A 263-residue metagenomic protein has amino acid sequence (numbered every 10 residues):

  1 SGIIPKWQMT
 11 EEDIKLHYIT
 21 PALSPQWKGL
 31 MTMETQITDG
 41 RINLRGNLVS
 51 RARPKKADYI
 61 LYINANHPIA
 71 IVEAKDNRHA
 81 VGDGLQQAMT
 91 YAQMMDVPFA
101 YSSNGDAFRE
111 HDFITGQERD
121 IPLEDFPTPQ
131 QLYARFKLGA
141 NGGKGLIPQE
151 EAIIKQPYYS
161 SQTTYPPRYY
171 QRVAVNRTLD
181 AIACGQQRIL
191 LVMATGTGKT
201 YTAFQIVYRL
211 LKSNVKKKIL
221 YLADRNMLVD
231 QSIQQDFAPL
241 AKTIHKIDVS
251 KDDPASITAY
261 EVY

Functional and structural regions predicted by a protein language model:
S1-K218, A223, M227-I244, A255-Y263: ATP-dependent helicase/translocase motor core
